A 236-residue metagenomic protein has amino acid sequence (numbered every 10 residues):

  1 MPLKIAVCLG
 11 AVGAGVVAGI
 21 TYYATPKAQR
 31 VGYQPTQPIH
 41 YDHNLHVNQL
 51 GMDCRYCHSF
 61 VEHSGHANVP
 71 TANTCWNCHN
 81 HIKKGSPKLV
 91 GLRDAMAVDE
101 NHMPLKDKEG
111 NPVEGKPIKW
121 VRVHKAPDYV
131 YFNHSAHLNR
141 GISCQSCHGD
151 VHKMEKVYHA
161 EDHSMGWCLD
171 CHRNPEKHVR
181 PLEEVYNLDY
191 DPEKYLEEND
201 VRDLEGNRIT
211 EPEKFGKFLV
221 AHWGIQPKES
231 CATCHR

Functional and structural regions predicted by a protein language model:
M1-K4, S86: Short intrinsically disordered, low-complexity coil segments enriched in acidic
L3-T21: Hydrophobic membrane-insertion alpha-helices, especially the h-region of bacterial N-terminal signal peptides
G10-A14, T25-Q29, L45-Q49, N101-P104 (+2 more regions): N-terminal start-of-chain detector that recognizes signal peptides and the immediate post-cleavage beginning
V17, L92-D99, K108-E109, I209 (+1 more regions): Generic hydrophobic, helix-prone segments enriched in Leu/Val/Ile
A18-P35: Aromatic-capped interface at the extracytoplasmic side of an N-terminal signal-anchor transmembrane helix
V31-Y33, H46, P112, H124: A generic structural signal for short, solvent-exposed coil/turn residues that cap or connect secondary-structure
T36-G85, V130-R236: Sequence context surrounding c-type heme c attachment/ligation sites in exported
P70-A126: Structured, soluble extracytoplasmic/luminal domains of envelope-associated proteins
